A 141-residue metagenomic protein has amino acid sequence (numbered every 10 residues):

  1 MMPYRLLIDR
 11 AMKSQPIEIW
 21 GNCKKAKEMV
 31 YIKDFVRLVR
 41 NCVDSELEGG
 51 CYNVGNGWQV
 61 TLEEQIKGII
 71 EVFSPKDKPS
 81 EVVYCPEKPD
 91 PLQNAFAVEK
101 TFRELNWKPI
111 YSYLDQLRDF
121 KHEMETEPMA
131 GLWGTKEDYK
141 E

Functional and structural regions predicted by a protein language model:
M1-P3: Flexible, glycine-rich beta-alpha linker
A11-E141: C-terminal substrate-binding subdomain of Rossmann-fold SDR/epimerase-dehydratase oxidoreductases
